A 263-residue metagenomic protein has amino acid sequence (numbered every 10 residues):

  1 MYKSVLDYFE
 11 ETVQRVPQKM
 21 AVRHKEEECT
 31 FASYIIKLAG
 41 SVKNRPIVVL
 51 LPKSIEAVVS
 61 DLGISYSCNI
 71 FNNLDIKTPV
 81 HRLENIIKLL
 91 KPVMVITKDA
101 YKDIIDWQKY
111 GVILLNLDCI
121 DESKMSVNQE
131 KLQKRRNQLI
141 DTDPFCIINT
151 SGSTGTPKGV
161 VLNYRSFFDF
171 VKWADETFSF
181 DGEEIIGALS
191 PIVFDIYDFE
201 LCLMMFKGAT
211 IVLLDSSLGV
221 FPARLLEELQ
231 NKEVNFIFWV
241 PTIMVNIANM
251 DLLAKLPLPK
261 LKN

Functional and structural regions predicted by a protein language model:
M1-R165, F178-S179, G208: Carrier-protein-dependent adenylate-forming modules in NRPS/ANL systems
K25, L74, I147, L189-S190 (+3 more regions): Short hydrophobic "strand-cap" motifs at the C-terminus of beta-strands
V42-R45, G182, A188, L256-K260: His-Asp-centered acyl/peptidyl-transfer active-site segments
P52, D99-D103, S190-V193, S217-L218 (+2 more regions): Adenylate-forming
E56, G63, E184-I185, E200-L203 (+2 more regions): Acidic donor-binding helix in nucleotide-sugar-dependent glycosyltransferases
E56, I70, C146, I185 (+3 more regions): Structural signature of beta-strand start/N-cap positions in the alpha/beta core of ABC transporter nucleotide-binding
K91, K109-I120, F167, I186 (+4 more regions): Conserved helix-loop-beta element of the AMP-binding
K158-I185, D195-F236: Conserved AMP-binding/adenylation subdomain of ANL enzymes
